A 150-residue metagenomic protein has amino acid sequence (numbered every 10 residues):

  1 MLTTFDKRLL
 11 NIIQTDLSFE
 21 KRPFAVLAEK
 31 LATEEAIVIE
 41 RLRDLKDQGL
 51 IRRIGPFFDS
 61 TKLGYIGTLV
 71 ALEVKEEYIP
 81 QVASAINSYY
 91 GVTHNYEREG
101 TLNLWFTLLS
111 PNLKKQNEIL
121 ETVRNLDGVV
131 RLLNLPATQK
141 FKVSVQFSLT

Functional and structural regions predicted by a protein language model:
M1-T150: A compositional/biophysical signature of low hydrophobicity enriched in polar/charged and small residues
